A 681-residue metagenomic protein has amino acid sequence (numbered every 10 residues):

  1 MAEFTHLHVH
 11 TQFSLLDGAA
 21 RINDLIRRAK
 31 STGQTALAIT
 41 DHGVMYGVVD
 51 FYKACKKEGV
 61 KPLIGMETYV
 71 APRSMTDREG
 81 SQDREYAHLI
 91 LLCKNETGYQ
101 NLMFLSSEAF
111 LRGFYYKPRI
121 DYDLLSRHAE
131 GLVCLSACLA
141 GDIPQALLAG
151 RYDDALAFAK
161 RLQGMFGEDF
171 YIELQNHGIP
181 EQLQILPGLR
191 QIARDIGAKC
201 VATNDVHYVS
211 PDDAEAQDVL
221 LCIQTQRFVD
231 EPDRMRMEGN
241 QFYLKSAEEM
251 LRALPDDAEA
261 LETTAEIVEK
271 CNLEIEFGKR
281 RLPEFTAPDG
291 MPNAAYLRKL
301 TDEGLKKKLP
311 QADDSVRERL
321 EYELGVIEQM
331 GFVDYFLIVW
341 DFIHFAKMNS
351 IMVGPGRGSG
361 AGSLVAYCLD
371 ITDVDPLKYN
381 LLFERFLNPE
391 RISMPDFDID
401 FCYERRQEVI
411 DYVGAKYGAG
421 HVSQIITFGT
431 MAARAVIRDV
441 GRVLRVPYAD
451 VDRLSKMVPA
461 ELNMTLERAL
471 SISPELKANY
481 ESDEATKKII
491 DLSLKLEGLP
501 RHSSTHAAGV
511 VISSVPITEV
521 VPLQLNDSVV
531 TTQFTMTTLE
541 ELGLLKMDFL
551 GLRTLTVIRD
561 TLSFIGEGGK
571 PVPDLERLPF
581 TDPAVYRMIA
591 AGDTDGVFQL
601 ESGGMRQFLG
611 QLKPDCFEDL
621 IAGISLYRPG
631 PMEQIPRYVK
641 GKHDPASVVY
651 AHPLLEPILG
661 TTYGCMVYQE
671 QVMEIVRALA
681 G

Functional and structural regions predicted by a protein language model:
M1-G681: Alpha-helical scaffold/interaction cores of sigma-54-like transcription cofactors and many family A DNA polymerases
